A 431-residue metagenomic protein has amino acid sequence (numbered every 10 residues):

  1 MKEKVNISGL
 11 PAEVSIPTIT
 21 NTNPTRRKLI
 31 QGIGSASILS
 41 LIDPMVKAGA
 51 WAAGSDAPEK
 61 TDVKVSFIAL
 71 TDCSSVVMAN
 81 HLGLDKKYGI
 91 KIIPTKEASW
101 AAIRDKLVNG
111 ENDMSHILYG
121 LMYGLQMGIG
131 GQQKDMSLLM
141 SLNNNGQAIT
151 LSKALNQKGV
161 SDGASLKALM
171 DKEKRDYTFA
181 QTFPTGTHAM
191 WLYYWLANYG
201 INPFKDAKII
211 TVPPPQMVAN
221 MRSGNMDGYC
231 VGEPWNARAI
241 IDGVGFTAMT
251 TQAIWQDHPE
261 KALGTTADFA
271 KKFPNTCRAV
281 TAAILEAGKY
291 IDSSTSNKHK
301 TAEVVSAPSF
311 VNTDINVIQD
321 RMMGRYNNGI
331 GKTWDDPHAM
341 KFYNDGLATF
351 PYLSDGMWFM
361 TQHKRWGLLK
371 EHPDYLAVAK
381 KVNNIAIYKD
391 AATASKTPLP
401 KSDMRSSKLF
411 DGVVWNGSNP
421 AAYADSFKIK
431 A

Functional and structural regions predicted by a protein language model:
M1-T25: N-terminal secretory signal peptides
L10, N21-T22, K28-W51: N-terminal export signals
W51-T211, N225-I240, V244-D257, K408-V414 (+1 more regions): Short, glycine-/small- and polar/acidic-enriched structural segments that line small-molecule recognition paths
N80, A102, K106, T187-W191 (+10 more regions): Extracytoplasmic/secreted proteins, especially bacterial periplasmic and envelope-associated proteins
N112-M114, V212-T247, T266, E303-V311 (+2 more regions): Ligand-binding pocket segment of bilobal, Venus flytrap-like solute-binding proteins
I149-T150, A262-T265, F269-A270: Short glycine- and hydrophobic/aromatic-rich loop-to-beta-strand nucleating segment in the catalytic cores
K272-N384: Secondary-structure end/capping motifs
M357-A431: Conserved C-terminal helix/tail region of periplasmic/extracytoplasmic solute-binding proteins
